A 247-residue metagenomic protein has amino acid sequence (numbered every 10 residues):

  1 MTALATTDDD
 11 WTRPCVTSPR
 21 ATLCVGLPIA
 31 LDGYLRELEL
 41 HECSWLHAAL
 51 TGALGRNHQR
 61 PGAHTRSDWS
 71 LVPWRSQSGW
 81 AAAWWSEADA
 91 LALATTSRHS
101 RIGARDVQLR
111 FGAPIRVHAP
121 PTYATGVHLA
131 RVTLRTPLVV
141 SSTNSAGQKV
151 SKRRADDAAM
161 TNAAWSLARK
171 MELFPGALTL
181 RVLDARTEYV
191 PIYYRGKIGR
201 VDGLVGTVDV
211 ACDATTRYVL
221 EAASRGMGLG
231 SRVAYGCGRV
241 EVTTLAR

Functional and structural regions predicted by a protein language model:
M1-R247: RNA-interacting cores
